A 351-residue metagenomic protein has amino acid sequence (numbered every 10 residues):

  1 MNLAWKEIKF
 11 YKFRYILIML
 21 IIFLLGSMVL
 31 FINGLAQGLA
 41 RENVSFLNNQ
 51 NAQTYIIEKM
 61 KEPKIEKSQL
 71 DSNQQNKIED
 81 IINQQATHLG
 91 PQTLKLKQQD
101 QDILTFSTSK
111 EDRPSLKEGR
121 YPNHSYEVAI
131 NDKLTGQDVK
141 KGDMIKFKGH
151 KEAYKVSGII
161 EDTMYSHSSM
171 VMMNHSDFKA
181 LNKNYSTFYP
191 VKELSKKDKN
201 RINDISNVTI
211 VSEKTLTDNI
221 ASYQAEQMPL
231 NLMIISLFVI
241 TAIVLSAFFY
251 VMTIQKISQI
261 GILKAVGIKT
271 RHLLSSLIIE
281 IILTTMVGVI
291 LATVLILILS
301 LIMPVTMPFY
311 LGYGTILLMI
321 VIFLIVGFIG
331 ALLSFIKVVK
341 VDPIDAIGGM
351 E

Functional and structural regions predicted by a protein language model:
M1-V29, M350-E351: N-terminal Sec/SRP start-transfer signal
I8, I262-R271, M350: Short helix-to-coil transition segments within interhelical loops that connect adjacent transmembrane helices
R14, S27-A52: Alpha-helical transmembrane segments
R41-T108: Membrane-proximal extracellular/periplasmic loop immediately following the first transmembrane helix
H88, Q99-S109, L116-H175: Hydrophobic secondary-structure segments that place a key small or acidic residue at a functional site
H150, I159-L237: Mechanotransmission and gating elements of multispan inner-membrane complexes involved in transport and envelope
N203-L245, F249-S258, I262-L263, L274-I278 (+1 more regions): Peri-transmembrane interface segments
S275-S276, I282-G349: Short helix-loop junctions at transmembrane helix boundaries
